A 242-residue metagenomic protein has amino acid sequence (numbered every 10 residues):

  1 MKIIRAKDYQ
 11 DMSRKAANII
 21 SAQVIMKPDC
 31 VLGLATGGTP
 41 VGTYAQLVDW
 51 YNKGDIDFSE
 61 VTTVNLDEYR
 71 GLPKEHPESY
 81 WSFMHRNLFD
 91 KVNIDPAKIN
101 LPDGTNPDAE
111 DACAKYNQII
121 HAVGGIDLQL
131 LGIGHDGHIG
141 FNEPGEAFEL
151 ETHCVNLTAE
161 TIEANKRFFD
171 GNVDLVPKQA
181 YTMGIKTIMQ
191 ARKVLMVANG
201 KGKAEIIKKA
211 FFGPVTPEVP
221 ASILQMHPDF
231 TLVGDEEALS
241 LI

Functional and structural regions predicted by a protein language model:
M1-L32: N-terminal glycine-/serine-/threonine-rich phosphate-binding loop
M26-N52: Glycine-rich N-terminal segment of FAD-binding domains in flavoprotein oxidoreductases, spanning the beta-loop-helix
G33-G37, N65, P102-D103, L130-I133 (+2 more regions): Short beta-strand segments
Q46-D57, Y80-S82, P144-H153, G213-V215: A glycine- and small-aliphatic-rich helix-loop capping segment at beta-alpha/alpha-beta transitions that lines
I56-Q129: Ligand-binding beta-strand-loop-alpha-helix segment within the catalytic cores of soluble metabolic enzymes
G124-F148: Glycine-rich phosphate-binding loop
G140-I185: Class I SAM-dependent methyltransferase SAM-binding "motif I" and its flanking Rossmann-like core
M183-K186, Q190-I242: ATP/nucleoside-binding phosphotransfer catalytic cores, i.e., glycine-rich phosphate-binding loops
